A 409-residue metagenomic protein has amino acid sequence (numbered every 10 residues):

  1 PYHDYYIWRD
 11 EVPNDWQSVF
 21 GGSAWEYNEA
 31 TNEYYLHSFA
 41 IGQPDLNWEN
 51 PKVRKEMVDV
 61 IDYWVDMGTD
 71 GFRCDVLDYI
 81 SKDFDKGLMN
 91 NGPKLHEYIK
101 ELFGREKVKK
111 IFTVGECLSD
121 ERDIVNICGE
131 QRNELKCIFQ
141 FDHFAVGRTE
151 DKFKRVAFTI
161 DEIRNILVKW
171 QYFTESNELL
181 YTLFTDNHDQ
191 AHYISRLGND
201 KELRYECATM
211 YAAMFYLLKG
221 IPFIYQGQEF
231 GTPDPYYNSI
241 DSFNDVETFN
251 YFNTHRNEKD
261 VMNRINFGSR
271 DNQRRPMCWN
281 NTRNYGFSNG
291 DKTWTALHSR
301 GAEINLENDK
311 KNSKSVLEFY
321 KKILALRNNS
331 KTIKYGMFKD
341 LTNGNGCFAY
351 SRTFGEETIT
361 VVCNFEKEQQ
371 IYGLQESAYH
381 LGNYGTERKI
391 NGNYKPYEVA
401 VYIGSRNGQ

Functional and structural regions predicted by a protein language model:
P1-S377, G382-Q409: Active-site and adjacent substrate-binding regions of carbohydrate-active enzymes
